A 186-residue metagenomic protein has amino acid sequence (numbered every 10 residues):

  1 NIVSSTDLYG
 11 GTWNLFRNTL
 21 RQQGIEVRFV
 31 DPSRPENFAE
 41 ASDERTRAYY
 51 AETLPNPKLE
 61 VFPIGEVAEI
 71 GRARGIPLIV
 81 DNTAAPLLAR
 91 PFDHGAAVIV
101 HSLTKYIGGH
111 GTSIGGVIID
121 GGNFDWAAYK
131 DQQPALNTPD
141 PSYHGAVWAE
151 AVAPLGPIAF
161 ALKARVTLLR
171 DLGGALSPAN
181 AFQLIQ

Functional and structural regions predicted by a protein language model:
N1-Q186: Conserved PLP-enzyme active-site core in the AAT-like
